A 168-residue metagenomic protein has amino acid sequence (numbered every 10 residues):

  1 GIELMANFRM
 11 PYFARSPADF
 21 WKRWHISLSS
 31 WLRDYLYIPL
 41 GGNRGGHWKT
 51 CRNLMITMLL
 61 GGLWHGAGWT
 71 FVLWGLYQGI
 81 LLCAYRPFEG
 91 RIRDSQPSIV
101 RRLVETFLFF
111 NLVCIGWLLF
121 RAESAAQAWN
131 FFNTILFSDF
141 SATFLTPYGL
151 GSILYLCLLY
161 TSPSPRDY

Functional and structural regions predicted by a protein language model:
I2, M10, A14-S162, R166: Non-catalytic, membrane-anchoring transmembrane segments at the edges
